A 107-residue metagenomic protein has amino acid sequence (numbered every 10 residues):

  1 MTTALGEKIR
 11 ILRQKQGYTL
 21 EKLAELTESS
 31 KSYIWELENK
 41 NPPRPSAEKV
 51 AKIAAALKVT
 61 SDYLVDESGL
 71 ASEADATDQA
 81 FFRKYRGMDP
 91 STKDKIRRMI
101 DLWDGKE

Functional and structural regions predicted by a protein language model:
M1-K15: A short, Lys/Arg-rich alpha-helix, primarily the initiator
L5, P45-K49, T77, T92: N-terminal positioning helix adjacent to the helix-turn-helix/winged-helix DNA-binding module
K8, T19, S46-K49, T60: Residues that mark the N-terminal boundary/hinge immediately upstream of a DNA-recognition element
G17-L37, N41, K52: Short alpha-helical DNA-recognition segment
E28, E48-Y63: DNA major-groove recognition helix of helix-turn-helix/homeodomain DNA-binding modules
E38, P45, K49, V65-S68: DNA major-groove recognition helix of helix-turn-helix
G69-E107: Interfacial/linker helices and their anchor residues that mediate assembly or domain coupling
